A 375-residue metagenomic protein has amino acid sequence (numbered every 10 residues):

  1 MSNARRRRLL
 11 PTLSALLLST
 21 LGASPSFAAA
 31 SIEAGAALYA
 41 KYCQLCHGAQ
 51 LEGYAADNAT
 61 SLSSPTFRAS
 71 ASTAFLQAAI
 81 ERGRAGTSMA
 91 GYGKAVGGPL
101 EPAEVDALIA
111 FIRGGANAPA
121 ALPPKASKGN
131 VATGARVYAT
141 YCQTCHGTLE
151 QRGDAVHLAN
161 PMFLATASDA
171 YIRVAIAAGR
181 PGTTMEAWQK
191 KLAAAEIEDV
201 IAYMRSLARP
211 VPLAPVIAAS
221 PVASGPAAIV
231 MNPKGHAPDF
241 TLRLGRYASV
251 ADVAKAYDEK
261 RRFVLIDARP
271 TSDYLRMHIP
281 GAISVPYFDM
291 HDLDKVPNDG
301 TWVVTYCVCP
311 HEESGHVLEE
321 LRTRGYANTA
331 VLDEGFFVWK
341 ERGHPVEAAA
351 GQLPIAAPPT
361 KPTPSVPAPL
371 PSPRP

Functional and structural regions predicted by a protein language model:
M1-S31, T73-N130, A202-A219, G225-V230: Post-cleavage N-terminal segment of exported redox proteins
A30-S31, A36-S61, R82-S88, G114-A120 (+5 more regions): Periplasmic/extracellular electron-transfer cofactor-ligation site, primarily the c-type cytochrome heme-c attachment
Y39, Y92, F111-I112, Y138 (+4 more regions): Conserved hydrophobic/aromatic "anchor" residues that stabilize well-ordered secondary structure elements
Q50, G93-K94, L149, K190 (+6 more regions): A mature extracytoplasmic/lumenal domain signature
A56-D57, S61-G115, G153, A159-A208: Extracytoplasmic electron-transfer domains, predominantly the class I c-type cytochrome c fold
K128-V174, A178-R180, A227-G281: Conserved small-residue-rich
R205-L265, T271-D273, A350-P375: Flexible, polar/low-complexity N-terminal or interdomain linker segments that lie immediately upstream of folded
M290-W339: Catalytic cysteine-centered active loop of the rhodanese-like fold, especially the PTP/DSP P-loop
